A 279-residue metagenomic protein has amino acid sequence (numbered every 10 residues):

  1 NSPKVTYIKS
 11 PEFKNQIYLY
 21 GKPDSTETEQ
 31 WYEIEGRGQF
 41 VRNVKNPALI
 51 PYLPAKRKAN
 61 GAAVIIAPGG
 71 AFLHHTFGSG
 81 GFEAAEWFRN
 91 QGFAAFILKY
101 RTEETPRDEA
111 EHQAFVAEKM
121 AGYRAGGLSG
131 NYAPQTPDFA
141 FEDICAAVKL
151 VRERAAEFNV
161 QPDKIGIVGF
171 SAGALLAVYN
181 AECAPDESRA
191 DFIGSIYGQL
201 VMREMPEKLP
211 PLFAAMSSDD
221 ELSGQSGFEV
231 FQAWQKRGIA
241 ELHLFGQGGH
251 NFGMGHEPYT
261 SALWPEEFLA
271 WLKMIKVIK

Functional and structural regions predicted by a protein language model:
S2-K58, N90: N-terminal cap/lid segment of alpha/beta-hydrolase-fold proteins
N60-G69: Short beta-strand element of the alpha/beta-hydrolase
G78-F96, Q232: Short amphipathic alpha-helix adjacent to the substrate-entry channel of hydrolases
E111-A156, W264-E267: Alpha/beta-hydrolase active-site loop
T136-L209: Primarily recognizes the serine-hydrolase "nucleophile elbow" in alpha/beta-hydrolase and SGNH/GDSL folds
A214-M216: Short beta-strand/loop motif that positions the catalytic acidic residue of the alpha/beta-hydrolase fold
E221-G227: Conserved alpha/beta-hydrolase "acid-adjacent" motif
R237-K279: C-terminal catalytic histidine-bearing segment of alpha/beta-hydrolase fold enzymes
